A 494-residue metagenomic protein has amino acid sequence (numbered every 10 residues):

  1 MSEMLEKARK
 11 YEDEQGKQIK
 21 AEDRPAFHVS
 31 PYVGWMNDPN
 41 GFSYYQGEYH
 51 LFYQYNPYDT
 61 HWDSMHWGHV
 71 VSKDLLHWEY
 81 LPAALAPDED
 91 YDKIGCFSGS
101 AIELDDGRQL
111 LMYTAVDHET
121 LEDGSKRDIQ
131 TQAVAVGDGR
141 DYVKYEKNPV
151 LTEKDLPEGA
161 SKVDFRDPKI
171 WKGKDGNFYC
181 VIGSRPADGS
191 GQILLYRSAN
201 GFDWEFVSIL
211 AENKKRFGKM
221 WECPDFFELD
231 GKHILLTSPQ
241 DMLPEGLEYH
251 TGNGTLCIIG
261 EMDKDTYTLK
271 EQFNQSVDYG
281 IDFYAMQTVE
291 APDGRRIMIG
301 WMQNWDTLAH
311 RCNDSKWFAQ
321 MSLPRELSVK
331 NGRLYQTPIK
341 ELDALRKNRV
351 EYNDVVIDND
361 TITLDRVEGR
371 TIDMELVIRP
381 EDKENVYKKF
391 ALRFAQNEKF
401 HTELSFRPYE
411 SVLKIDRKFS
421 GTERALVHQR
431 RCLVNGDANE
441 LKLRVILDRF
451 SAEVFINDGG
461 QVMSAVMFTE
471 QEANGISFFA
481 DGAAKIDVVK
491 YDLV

Functional and structural regions predicted by a protein language model:
M1-D167, K172-R216, D230-Y279, M302-Y352 (+2 more regions): Beta-rich carbohydrate-recognition and catalytic domains
R9-Q15, N253-V494: Beta-rich accessory regions
